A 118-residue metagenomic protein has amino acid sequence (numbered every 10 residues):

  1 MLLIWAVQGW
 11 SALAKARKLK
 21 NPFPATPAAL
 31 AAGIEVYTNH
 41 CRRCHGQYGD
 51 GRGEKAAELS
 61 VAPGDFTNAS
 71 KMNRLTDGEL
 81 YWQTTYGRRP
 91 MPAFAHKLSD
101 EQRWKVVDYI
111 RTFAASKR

Functional and structural regions predicted by a protein language model:
M1-I4: Bacterial N-terminal signal peptides
Q8-G9, Y81-R89, A95-R118: C-terminal capping alpha-helices of c-type cytochrome domains
W10-V36: Electrostatic cytochrome c docking/interface patches
P22-F23, Y48, D65, P90-A93: Conserved beta-strand positions that form and line the central face of beta-propeller blades
T26-D50, L80-Y86: Sequence/structural segment immediately N-terminal to covalent heme-attachment motifs in c-type and related
D50-G51, D100: Short, non-ligating residues that shape and space the ligands of small metal-coordination modules and catalytic
E54-E58: Short cysteine/histidine-rich zinc-coordinating motifs and their immediately flanking basic loops
P63-G78, F94-R103: Electron-transfer interface patches adjacent to heme c in soluble/periplasmic c-type cytochromes and di-/multiheme
